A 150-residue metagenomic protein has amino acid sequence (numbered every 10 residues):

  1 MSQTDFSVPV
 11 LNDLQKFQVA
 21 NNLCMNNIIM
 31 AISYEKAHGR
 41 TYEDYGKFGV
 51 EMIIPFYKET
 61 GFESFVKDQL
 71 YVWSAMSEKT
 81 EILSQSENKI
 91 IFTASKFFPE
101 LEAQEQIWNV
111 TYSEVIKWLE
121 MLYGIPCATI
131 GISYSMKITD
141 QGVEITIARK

Functional and structural regions predicted by a protein language model:
M1-K117, S133-D140, R149-K150: N-terminal accessory segment detector
E120-M136: Low-complexity, intrinsically disordered Gly/Pro/Thr-rich segments
V143: Glycine-rich GHKL/ HATPase_c ATP-binding element in histidine kinases
